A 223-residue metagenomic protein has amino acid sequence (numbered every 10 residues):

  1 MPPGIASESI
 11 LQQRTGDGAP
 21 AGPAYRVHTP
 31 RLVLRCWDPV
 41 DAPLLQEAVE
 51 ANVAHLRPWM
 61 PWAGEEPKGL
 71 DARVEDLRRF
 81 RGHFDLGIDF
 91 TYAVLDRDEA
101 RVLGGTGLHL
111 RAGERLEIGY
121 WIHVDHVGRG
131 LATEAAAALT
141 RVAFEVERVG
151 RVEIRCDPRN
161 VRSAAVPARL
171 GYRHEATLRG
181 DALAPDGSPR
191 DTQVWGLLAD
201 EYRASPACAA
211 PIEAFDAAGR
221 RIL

Functional and structural regions predicted by a protein language model:
M1-L44, A48-P58, T91-L223: Acyl-donor (CoA/ACP) binding surface of acyl/acetyltransferases
W37, A48, E65-A72, L86: Generic, well-ordered alpha-helical segments
H55-R78: Conserved GNAT-fold acetyl-CoA-binding loop/helix
E65, R78-A93: A short helix-loop-beta-strand connector motif used in the catalytic cores of GNAT acetyltransferases and, in some
